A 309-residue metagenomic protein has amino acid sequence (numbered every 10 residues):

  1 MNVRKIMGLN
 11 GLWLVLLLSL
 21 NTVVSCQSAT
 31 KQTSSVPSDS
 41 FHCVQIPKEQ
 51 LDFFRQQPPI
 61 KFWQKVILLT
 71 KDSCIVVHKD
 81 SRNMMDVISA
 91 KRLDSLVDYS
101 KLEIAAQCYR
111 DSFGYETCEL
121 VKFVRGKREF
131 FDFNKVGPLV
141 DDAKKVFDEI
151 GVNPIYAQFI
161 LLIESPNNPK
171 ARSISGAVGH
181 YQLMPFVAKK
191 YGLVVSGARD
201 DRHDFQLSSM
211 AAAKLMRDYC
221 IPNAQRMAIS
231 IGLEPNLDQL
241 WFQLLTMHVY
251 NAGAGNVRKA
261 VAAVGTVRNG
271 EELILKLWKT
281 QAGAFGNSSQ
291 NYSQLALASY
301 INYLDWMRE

Functional and structural regions predicted by a protein language model:
M1-L162, A171, K214, D218-Q239 (+1 more regions): Cell-wall glycan-active module
G137, R202, Q206-M210, L240 (+1 more regions): Non-membrane alpha-helical structural segments and their capping/turn regions in soluble enzymes
V152-Y156, V194, G253: Helix N-cap / loop-to-helix initiation motif
S165-N168, A177, V187-K190, G253-V257 (+1 more regions): Solvent-exposed loop/turn segments at secondary-structure junctions within structured extracellular/periplasmic domains
A171-G179, R199-H203, L207, L237 (+1 more regions): Alpha-helix capping and helix-loop boundary segments enriched in small/acidic/polar residues
I174-G197, L207-C220, E271: Substrate-binding/active-site groove segments that recognize and process beta-1,4-linked N-acetyl-hexosamine
M247: Functional cleft and adjacent loop/helix regions within the main domain that mediate ligand binding or catalysis
